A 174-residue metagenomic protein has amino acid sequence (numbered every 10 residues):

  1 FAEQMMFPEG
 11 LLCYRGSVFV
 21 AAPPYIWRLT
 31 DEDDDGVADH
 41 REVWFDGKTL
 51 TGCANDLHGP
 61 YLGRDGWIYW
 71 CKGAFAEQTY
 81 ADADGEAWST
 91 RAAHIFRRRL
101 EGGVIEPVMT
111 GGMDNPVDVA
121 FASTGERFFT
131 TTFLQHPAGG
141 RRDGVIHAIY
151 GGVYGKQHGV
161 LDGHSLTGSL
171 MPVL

Functional and structural regions predicted by a protein language model:
F1-L174: Beta-propeller blade termini and top-face loops
